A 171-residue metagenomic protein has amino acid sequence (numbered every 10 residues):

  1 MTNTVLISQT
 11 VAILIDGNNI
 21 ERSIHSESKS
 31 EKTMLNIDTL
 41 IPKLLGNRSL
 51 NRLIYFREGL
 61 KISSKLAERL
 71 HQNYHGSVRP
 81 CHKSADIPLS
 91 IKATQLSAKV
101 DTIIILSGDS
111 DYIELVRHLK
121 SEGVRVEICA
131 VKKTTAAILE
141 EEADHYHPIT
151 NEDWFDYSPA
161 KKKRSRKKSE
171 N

Functional and structural regions predicted by a protein language model:
M1-A85, Q95-A98, R125: Domain-level signal for Mg2+-assisted phosphodiester chemistry and nucleotide/NA-binding surfaces in nucleic-acid
G59-N171: Nuclease catalytic cores that cleave nucleic-acid phosphodiester bonds, predominantly acidic two-metal-ion
